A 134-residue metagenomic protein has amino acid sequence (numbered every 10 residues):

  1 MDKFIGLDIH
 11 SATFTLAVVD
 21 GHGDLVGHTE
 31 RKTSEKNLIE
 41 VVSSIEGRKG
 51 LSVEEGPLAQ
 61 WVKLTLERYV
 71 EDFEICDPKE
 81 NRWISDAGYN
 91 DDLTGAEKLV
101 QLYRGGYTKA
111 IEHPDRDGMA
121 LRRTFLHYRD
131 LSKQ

Functional and structural regions predicted by a protein language model:
M1-Q134: Phosphate- and other anionic-substrate recognition elements at nucleic-acid/protein interfaces
